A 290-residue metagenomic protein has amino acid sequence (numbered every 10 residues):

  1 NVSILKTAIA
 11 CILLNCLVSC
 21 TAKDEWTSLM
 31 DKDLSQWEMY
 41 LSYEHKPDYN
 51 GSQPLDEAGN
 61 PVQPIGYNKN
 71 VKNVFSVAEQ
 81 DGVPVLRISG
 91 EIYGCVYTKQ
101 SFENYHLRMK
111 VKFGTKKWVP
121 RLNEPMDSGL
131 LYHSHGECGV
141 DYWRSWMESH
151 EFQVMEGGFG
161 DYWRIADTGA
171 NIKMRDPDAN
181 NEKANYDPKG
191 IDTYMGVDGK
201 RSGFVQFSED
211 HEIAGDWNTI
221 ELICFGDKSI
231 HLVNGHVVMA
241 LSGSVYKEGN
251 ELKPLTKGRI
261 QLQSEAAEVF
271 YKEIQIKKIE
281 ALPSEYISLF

Functional and structural regions predicted by a protein language model:
N1-D24: Bacterial Sec-dependent N-terminal signal peptides
C20-F290: Carbohydrate-interacting regions of secretory-pathway proteins
